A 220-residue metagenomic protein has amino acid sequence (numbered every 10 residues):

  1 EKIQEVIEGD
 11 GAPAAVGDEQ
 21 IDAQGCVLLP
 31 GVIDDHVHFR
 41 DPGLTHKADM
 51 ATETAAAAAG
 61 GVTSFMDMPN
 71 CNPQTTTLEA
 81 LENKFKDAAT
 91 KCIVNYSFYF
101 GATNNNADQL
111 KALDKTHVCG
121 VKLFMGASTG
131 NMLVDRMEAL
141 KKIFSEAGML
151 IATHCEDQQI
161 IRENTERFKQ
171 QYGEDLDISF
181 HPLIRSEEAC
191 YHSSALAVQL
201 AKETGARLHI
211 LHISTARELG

Functional and structural regions predicted by a protein language model:
E1-P30: Histidine-rich, glycine-flanked metal-binding segment
C26-K91: Metal-associated gating/positioning segment near the N- to mid-region
G31-V37, F65-D67, Y96-F100, C119-L123 (+2 more regions): Hydrophobic faces of well-ordered beta-strands that scaffold small-molecule active sites in alpha/beta enzyme cores
H46-T54, N104-L113, L196: Short, acidic/polar
V62-M66, K91-N95, L200-L208: Short, surface-exposed connector motifs at secondary-structure boundaries
P69-Q74, F100-A102, T129, I210-I213: Conserved short loop/turn motifs at secondary-structure junctions
K86-A102: A glycine-rich helix N-cap at a beta->alpha junction
D108-G220: Histidine/acidic residue-rich metal-binding segments in metalloenzymes
